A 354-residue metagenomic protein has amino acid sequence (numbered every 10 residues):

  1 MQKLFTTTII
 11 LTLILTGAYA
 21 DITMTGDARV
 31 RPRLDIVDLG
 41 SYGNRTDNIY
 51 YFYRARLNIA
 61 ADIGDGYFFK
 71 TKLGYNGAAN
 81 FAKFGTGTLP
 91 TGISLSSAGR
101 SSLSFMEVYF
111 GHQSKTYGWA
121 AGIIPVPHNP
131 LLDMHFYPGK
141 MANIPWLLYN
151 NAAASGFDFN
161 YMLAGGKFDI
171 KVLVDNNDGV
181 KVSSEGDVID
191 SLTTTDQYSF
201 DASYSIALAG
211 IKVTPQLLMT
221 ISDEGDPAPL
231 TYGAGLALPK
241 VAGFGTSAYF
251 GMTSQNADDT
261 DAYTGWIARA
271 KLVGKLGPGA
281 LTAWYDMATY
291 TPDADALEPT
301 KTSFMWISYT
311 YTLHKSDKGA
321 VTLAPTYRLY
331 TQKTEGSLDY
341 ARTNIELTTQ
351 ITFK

Functional and structural regions predicted by a protein language model:
M1-T23, K354: Cleavable N-terminal export/targeting peptides
I22-T23, N48-D178, S205-K212, A280-T282 (+1 more regions): Outer membrane beta-barrel
R31, D35-D47, G92-A98, T194 (+1 more regions): Outer-membrane beta-barrel pore domains
V37-S41, A82-G85, D133, S183-S184 (+1 more regions): Short acidic, glycine/proline-rich loop/turn micro-motifs
Y42-R45, T86-T91, F136-A142, E185-I189 (+2 more regions): Flexible, surface-exposed loop regions and adjacent strand-edge segments of Gram-negative outer-membrane beta-barrel
A55, S155, Y198-F200, M305: The right-handed parallel beta-helix/beta-solenoid scaffold, focusing on the short coil/turn and N-cap positions
N176-P215: Solenoidal tandem-repeat scaffolds enriched in leucines and small polar residues
